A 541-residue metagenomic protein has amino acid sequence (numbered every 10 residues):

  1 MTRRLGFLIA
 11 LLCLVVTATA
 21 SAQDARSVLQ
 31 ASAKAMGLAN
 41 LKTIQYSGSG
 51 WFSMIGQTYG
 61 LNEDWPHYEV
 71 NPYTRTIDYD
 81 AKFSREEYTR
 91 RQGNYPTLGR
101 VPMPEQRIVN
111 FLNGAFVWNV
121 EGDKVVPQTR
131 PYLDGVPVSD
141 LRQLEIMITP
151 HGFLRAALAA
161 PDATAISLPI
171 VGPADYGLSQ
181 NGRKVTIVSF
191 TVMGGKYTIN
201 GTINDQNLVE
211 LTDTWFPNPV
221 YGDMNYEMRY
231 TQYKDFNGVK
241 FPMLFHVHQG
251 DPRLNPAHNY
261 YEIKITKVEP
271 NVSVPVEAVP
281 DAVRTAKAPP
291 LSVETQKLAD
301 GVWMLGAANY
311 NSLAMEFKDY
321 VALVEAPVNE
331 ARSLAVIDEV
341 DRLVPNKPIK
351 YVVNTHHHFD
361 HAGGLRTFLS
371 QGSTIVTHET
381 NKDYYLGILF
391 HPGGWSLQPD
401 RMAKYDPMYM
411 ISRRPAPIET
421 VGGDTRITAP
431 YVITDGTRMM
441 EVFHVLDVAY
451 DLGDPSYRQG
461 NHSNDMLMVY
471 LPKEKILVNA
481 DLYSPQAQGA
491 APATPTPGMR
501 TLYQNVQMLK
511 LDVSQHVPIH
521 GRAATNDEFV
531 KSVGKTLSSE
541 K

Functional and structural regions predicted by a protein language model:
Q23-Q30, V101-Q106, F111-T198, N218-G222 (+4 more regions): Flexible, processing/modification-adjacent segments and terminal tails in exported/periplasmic/extracellular proteins
K34, L38-V126, T164-P173: N-terminal mature ectodomain segment of secretory-pathway/periplasmic proteins
S179-V279, L467-P472, N479-A480, P485-Q486 (+1 more regions): Gly/Pro-enriched, hydrophobic low-complexity segments that function as extracytoplasmic propeptides/linkers
A257-K318: Zn-dependent metallo-beta-lactamase
Q296-V340, M466-P485: Conserved beta-strand hairpin/beta-sheet module of binuclear metal-dependent hydrolase folds, prominently
K297-D300, M315, G422-V478: Core dinuclear metal-dependent hydrolase active-site scaffold
A331-V376, M508-Q515: Active-site metal-binding motif and surrounding structural segment of the metallo-beta-lactamase
Y470, I476, Y503-K541: Divalent-metal (often Zn2+) His-rich catalytic cores of metallo-beta-lactamase-fold enzymes
